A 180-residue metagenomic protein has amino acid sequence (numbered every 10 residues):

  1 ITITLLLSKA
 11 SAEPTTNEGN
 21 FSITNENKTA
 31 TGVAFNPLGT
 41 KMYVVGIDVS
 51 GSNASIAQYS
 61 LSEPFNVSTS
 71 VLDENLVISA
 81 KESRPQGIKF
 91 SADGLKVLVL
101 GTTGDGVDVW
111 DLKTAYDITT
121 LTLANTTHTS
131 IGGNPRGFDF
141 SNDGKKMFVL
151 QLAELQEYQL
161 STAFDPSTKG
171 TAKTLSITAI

Functional and structural regions predicted by a protein language model:
I1-A12: Sec-dependent, cleavable N-terminal signal peptides
S11, S60-S68, D111-T119, Q159-S167: Short loop/turn segments immediately following beta-strands, especially the blade-tip and inter-blade linker loops
N17-N25, V71-S79, A124-T129, A172-A179: A short beta-strand motif characteristic of beta-propeller blades
P37-L38, A92-D93, N142-D143: Residue-level detector of Asp-centered blade-edge/turn motifs that repeat once per structural unit in beta-propeller
D48-N53, G104-D105, E154: Short glycine/acidic-enriched loop and turn motifs that connect beta-strands
